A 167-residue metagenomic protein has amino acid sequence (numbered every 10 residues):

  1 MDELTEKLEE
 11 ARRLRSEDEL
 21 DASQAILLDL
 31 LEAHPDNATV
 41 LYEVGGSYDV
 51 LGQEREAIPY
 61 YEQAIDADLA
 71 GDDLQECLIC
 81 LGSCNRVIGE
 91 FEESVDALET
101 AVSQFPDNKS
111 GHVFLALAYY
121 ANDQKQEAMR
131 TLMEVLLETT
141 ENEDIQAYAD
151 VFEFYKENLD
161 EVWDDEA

Functional and structural regions predicted by a protein language model:
T5, T39, D72-E76, S110 (+1 more regions): Start-of-helix register in tetratricopeptide repeats
P35, L69-D72, P106, T140: Short coil turns that delineate tetratricopeptide repeat
A64-D66, Y120-E143, E153, E157: TPR/TPR-like (Sel1-like) alpha-helical repeat modules
